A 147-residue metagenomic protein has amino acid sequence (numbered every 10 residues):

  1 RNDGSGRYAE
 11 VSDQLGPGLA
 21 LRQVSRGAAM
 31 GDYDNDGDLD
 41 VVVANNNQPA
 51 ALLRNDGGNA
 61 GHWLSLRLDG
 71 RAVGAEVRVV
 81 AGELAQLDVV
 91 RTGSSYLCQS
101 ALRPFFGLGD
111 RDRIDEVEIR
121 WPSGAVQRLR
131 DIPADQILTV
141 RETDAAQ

Functional and structural regions predicted by a protein language model:
R1-Q147: Gly/Ser/Thr/Pro-enriched helix-cap/hinge segments flanking short amphipathic alpha-helices
